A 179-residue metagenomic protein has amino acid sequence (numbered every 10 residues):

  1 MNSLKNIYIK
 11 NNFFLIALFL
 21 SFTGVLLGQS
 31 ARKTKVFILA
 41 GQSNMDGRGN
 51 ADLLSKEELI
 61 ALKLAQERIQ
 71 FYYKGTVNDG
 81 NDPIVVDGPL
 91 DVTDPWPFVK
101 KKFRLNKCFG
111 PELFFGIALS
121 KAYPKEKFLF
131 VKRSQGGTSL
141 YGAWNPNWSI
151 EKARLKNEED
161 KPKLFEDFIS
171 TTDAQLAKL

Functional and structural regions predicted by a protein language model:
M1-A31: Bacterial Sec-dependent N-terminal signal peptides
Q29-L179: Cell-envelope and extracellular/periplasmic
